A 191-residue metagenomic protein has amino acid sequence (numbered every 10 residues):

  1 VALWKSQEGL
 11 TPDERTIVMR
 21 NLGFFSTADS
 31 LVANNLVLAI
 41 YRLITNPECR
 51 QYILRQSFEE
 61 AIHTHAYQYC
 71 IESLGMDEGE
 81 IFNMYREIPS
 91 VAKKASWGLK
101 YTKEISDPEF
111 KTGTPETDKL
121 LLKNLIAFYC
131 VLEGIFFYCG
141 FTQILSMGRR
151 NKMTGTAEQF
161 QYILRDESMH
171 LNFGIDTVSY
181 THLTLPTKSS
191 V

Functional and structural regions predicted by a protein language model:
V1-E48, S73-K123, L183: Terminal targeting/low-complexity segments that flank the catalytic cores of oxidoreductases
T16-F25, T45-I62, N124-Y129, K152-E167: Alpha-helical scaffold segments that form or flank carboxylate-/histidine-based iron centers
F25-A33, Q56-Y67, I71, I88-G98 (+3 more regions): Alpha-helical transition-metal enzyme core signature, strongest for iron centers
L38, R42, T142-R150: Conserved helix-loop functional segments at active or binding sites
E72-G75, G79, G148-R149, I175-S179: Structured alpha-helical bundle/scaffold domains in large eukaryotic membrane-trafficking regulators
I81, F137-I144: Core alpha/beta catalytic barrel or barrel-like domain that forms the active/cofactor pocket in diverse metabolic
T181-T187: Conserved small/polar residues in nucleotide/adenosyl-binding loops
